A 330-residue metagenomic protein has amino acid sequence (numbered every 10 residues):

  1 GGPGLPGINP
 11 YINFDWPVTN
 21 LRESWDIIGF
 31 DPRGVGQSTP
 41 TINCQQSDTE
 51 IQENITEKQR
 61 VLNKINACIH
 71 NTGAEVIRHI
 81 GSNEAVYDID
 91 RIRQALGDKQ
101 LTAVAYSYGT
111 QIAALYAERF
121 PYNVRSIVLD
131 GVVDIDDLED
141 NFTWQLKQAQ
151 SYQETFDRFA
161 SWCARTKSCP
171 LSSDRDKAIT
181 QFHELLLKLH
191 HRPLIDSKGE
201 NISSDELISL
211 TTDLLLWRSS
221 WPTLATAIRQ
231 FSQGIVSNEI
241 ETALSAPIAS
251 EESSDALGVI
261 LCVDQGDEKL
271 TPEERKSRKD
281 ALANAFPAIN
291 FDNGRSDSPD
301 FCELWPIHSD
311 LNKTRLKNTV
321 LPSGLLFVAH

Functional and structural regions predicted by a protein language model:
G1-E206, V259, Q265-H330: Gly/Pro-rich cap/lid or specificity-loop segments adjacent to the active site
G97, L194, S219, I235-V236: Residue-level recognition of short, well-ordered coil/turn positions that link secondary-structure elements
V133-S151, A227, V236-S250: Flexible "cap/lid" loop of the alpha/beta hydrolase fold
Q181, L185-K188, L210, A227 (+1 more regions): Charge-rich, solvent-exposed alpha-helical interaction surfaces
L194-S209, L216-S220, P247-D255: Structural motif
L215-R229, Q233, D267-E273: Short helix-capping/linker segments at secondary-structure and domain boundaries
S237-Q265, K269-L270, R275-K276: Long, low-complexity segments enriched in small/aliphatic residues
